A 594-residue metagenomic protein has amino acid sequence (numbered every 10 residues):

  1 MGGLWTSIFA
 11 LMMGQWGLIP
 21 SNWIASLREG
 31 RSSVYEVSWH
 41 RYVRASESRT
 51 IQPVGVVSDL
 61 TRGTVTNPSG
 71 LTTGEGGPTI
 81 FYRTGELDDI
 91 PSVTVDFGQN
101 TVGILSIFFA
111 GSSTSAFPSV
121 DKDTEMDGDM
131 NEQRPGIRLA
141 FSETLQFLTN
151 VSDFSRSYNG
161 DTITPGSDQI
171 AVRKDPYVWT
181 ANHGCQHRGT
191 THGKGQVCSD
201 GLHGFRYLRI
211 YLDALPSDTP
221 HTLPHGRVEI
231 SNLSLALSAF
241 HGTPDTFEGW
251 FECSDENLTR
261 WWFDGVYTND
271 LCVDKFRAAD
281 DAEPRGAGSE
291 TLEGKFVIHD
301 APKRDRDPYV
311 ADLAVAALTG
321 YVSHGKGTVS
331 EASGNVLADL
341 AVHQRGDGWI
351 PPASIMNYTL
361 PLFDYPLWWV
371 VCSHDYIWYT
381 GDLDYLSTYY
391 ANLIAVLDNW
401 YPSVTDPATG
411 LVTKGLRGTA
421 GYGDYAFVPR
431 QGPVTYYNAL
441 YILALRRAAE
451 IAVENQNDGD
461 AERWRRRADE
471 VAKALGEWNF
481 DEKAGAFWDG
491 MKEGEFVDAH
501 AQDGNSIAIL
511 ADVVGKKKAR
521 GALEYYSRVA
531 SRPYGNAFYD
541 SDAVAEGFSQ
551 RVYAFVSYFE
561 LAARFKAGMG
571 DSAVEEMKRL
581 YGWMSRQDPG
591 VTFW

Functional and structural regions predicted by a protein language model:
M1-G17, S21: Fungal secretory targeting signals
W5-L11, D280, D382, W594: Short, intrinsically disordered, charge-balanced linker/junction segments flanking boundaries in proteins
W16-I298: Extracellular/oxidizing-compartment recognition motifs
H192, E293-K303, Y425-F427, D503: Flexible glycine/proline-enriched surface loops and loop-helix/loop-strand junctions
F247-D255, K303, L318-T319, Q431: Second-shell loop/turn segments in exported
P308-W594: Active-site core of glycosidic bond-cleaving carbohydrate-active enzymes
